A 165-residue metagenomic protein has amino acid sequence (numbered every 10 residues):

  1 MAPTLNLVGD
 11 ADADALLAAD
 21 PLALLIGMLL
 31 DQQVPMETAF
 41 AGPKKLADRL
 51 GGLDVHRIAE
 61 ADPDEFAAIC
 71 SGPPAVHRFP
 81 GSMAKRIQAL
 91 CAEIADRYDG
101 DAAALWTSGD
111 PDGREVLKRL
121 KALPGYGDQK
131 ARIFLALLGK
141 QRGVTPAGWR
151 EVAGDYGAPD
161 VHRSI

Functional and structural regions predicted by a protein language model:
M1-A15, A19, G113-A122, D128-I165: C-terminal accessory module of base-excision DNA glycosylases/AP lyases that mediates lesion recognition and DNA
A13-A23, Q33-P35, H77-S82: Structural motif
L25-L29: Short, aromatic/basic-rich helix-turn unit that serves as a nucleic-acid recognition element
V34-T38, G51, A95, R142-G143: Short alpha-helix boundary/capping elements
F40-L46: Short Gly/aromatic-enriched secondary-structure transition segments
L46, L50-K121: Alpha-helical ds-nucleic-acid-binding substructure associated with the helix-hairpin-helix region of base-excision DNA
